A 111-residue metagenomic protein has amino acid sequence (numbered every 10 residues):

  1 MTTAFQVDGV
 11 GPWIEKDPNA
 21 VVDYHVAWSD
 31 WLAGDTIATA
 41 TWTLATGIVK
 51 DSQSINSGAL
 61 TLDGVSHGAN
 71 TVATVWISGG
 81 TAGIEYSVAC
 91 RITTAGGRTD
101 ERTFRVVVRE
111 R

Functional and structural regions predicted by a protein language model:
M1-D35: Predominantly extracytoplasmic/ectodomain segments of secreted and cell-surface proteins
D30-T39, I48-D51: Extracellular acidic loop/turn motifs
G47-N70: Low-complexity "stalk/linker" and mucin-like segments enriched in Ser/Thr/Pro/Ala/Gly
T74-A82: Extracellular/luminal low-complexity segments enriched in Ser/Thr/Pro
I84-A95: A short beta-strand micro-motif common to beta-rich folds, especially ectodomain repeats
R98-R109: C-terminal edge beta-strand
